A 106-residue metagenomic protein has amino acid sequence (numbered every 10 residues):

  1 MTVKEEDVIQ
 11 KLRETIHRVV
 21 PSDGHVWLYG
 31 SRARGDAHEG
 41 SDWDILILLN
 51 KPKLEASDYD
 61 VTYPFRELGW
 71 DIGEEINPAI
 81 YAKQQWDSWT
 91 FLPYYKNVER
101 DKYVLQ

Functional and structural regions predicted by a protein language model:
M1-W27, A33-E39, L49-Q106: Catalytic core of pol beta-like nucleotidyltransferases
D44-L48: Short beta-strand->loop micro-motif that forms the acidic, two-metal-ion catalytic signature in nucleotide-processing
